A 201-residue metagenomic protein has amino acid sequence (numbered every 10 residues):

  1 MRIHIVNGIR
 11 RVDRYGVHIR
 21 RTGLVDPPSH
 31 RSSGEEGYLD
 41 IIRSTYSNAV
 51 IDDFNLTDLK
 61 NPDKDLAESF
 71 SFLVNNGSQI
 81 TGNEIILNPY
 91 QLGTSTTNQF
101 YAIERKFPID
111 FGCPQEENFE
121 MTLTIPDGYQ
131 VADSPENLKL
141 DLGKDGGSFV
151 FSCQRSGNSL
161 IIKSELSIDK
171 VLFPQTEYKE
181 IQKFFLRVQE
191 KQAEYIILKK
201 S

Functional and structural regions predicted by a protein language model:
M1-S201: A sensor for short, sequence-defined functional sites
